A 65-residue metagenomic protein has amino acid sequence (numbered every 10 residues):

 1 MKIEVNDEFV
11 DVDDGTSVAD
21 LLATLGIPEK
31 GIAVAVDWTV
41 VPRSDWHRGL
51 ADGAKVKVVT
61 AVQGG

Functional and structural regions predicted by a protein language model:
M1-G64: Ubiquitin-like/PB1-type beta-grasp interaction modules and other compact soluble beta-rich domains
